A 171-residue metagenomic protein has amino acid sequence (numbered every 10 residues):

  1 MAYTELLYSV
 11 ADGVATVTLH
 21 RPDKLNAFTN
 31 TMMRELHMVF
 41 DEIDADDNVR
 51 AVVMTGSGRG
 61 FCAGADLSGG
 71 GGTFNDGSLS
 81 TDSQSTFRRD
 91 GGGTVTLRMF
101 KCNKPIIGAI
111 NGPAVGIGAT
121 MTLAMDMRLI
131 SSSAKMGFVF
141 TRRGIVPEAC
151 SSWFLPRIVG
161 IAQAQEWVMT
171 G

Functional and structural regions predicted by a protein language model:
M1-S57: Conserved CoA-thioester-binding segment of acyl-CoA-metabolizing enzymes
V17, M54, D66, M121-T122: Hydrophobic/aromatic residues within transmembrane alpha-helices of multi-pass small-molecule transporters
H20, A65, N111: Histidine-centered beta-alpha loop that forms part of the nucleotide-sugar donor binding/catalytic region in diverse
T29, A65, G71-F74, F140 (+2 more regions): Short, flexible helix/strand-to-coil boundary loops that buttress conserved ligand/catalytic motifs in alpha/beta
G56-K101, A114, G144: Glycine- (often His-adjacent) and acidic-residue-rich active-site loop that binds/positions the CoA thioester
L97-G171: Crotonase-fold acyl-CoA enzyme core
